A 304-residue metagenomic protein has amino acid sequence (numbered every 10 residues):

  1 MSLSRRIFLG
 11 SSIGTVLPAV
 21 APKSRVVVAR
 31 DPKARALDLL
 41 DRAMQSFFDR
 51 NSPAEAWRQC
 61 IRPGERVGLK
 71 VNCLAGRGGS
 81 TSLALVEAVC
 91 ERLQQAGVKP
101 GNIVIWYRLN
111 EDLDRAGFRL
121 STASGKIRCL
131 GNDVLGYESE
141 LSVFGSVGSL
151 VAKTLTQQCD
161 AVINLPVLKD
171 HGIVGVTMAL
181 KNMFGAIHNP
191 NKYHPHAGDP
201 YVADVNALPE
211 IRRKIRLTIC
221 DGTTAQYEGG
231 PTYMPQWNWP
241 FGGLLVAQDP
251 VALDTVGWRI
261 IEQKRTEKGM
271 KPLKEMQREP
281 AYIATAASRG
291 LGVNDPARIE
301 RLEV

Functional and structural regions predicted by a protein language model:
S2-V304: N-terminal and secondary-structure boundary signal
